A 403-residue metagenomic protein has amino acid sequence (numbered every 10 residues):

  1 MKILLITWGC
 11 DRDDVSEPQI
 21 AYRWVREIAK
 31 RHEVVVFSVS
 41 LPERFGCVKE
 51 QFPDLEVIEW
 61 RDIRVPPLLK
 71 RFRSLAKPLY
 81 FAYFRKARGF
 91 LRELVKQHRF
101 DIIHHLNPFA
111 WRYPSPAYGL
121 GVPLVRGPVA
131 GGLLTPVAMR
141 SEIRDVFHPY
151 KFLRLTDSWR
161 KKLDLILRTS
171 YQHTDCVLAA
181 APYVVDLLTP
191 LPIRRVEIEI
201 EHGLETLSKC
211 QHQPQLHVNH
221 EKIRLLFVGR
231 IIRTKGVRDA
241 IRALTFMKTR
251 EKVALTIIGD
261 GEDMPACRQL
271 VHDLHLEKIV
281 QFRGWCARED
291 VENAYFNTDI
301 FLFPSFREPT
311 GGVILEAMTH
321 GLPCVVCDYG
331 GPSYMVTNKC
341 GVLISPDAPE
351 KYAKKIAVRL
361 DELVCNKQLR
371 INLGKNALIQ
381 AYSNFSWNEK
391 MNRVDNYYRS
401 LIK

Functional and structural regions predicted by a protein language model:
M1-L55, C176: N-terminal subdomain of nucleotide-sugar transferases
Q19, I223, F227-K248, E262-P265: A conserved mid-protein helix/loop that constitutes part of the nucleotide-sugar donor-binding site
E56-E59, R126, T156-H212, H220: Donor nucleotide-sugar binding/catalytic pocket of nucleotide-sugar-dependent glycosyltransferases
A266-C286: Nucleotide-activated donor-binding/catalytic signature segment of Leloir-type glycosyltransferases, i.e., the conserved
W285-C286, N293-T298: Short alpha-helical donor nucleotide-sugar binding micro-motif in glycosyltransferases
F306: Aromatic "clamp/platform" in nucleotide-sugar-dependent glycosyltransferases that forms part of the donor/acceptor
P323-V326: Short hydrophobic beta-strand element within catalytic cores of glycosyltransferases and related nucleotide-activated
S333-D361, Q368-L369: Change "using UDP/GDP/dTDP sugars" to "using nucleotide sugars
